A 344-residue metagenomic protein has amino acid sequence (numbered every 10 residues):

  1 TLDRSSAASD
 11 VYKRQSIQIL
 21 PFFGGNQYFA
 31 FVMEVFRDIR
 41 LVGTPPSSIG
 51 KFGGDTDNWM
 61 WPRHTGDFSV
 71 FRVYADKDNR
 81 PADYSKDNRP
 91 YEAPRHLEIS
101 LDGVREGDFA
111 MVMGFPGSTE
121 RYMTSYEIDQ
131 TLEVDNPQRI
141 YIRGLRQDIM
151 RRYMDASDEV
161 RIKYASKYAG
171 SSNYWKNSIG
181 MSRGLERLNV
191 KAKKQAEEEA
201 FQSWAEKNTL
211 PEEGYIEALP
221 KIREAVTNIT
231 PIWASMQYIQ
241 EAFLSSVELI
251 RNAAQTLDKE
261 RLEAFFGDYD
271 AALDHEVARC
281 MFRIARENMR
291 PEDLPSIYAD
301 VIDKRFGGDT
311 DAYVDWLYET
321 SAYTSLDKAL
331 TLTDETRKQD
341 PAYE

Functional and structural regions predicted by a protein language model:
T1-A8, Y12: Single conserved hydrophobic/aromatic residue that forms the stacking wall/gate of nucleotide- or nucleobase-binding
F36-D38, T65-F68, P94: Extracytoplasmic
K86-H96: Short, structured beta-strand/loop micro-motifs enriched in basic residues and often containing a Trp
G103-V104: Short, well-ordered loop/turn sites that connect or cap secondary structure elements
G117-E127: Short, Lys/Arg- and Gly-enriched loop/turn segments at beta-strand edges
T131-E344: Cationic-aromatic interfacial patches
